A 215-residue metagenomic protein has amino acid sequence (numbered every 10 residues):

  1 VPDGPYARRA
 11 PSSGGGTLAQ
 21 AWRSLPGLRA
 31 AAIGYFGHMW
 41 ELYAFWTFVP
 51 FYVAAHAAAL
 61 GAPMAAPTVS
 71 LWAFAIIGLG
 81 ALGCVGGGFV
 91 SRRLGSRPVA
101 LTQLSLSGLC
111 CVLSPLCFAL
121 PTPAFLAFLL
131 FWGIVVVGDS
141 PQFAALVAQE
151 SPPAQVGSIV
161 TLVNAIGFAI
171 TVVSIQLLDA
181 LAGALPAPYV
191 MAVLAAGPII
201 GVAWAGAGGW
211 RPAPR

Functional and structural regions predicted by a protein language model:
P2-I33: Juxtamembrane intracellular "pre-TM" segments in multi-pass secondary transporters
P26-C84, A144, S174-I175: Extracytoplasmic gate region of multi-pass secondary transporters
L28, S96, Q155-G157: Cytoplasm-facing, short amphipathic helices at loop-to-helix transitions on the intracellular side of 12-TM secondary
V53-A54, V90-S91, L178-L185: Interfacial helix-cap and linker-helix signal at transmembrane-aqueous boundaries of multi-pass secondary transporters
G83-S96, A182: Helix-to-loop junctions at the C-terminal end of transmembrane segments in multipass secondary transporters
G95-L146: C-terminal transmembrane helical hairpin of 12-TM major facilitator-type secondary transporters
P115-F118, A187, A192-R215: Multi-pass alpha-helical transporter architecture, strongest for 12-TM Major Facilitator/SLC carriers used
A148-A184: A late C-terminal transmembrane helix in Major Facilitator Superfamily
